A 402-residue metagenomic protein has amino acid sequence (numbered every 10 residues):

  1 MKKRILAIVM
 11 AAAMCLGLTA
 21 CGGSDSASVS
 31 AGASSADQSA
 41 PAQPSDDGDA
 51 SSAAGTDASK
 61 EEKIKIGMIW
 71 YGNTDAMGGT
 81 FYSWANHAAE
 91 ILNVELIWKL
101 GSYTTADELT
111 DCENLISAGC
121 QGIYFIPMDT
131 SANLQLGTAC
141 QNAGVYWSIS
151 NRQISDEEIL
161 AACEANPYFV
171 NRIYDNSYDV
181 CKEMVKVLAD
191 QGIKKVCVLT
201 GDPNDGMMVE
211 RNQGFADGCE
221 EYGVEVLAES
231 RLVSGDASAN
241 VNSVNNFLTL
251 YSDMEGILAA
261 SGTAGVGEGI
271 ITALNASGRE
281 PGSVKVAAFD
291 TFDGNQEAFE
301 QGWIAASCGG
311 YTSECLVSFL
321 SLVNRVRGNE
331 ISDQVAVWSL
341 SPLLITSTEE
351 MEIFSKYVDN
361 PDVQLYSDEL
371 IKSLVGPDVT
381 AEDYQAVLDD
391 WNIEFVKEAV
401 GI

Functional and structural regions predicted by a protein language model:
M1-K65, N142-A143, V396-I402: Short, low-complexity disordered leader/linker segments with a strong preference for bacterial N-terminal type II
E62, I159, Y222, V317 (+1 more regions): Hinge/cleft segment of the Venus flytrap/periplasmic-binding protein
K63-A89, I97-E113, P127-S131, P203-E210 (+1 more regions): Extracytoplasmic "Venus flytrap"
M77-L92, V180-M184, G206-V226, S243 (+1 more regions): Short, solvent-exposed amphipathic alpha-helices that sit in or adjacent to ligand/effector-binding or catalytic
I91-S102, C197-V198, C219-A237: Short beta-strand elements in bilobed, periplasmic/extracellular small-molecule ligand-binding domains
E108, V170-C197, A239-V241, D290-N295 (+1 more regions): Hydrophobic alpha-helical segments within soluble ligand-binding/sensing domains
C112-E113, I123-V145, F215, V233-E297 (+1 more regions): Hydrophobic alpha-helical
T138-D179, F292-E297: Flexible loop/hinge segments that line or gate small-molecule binding clefts
